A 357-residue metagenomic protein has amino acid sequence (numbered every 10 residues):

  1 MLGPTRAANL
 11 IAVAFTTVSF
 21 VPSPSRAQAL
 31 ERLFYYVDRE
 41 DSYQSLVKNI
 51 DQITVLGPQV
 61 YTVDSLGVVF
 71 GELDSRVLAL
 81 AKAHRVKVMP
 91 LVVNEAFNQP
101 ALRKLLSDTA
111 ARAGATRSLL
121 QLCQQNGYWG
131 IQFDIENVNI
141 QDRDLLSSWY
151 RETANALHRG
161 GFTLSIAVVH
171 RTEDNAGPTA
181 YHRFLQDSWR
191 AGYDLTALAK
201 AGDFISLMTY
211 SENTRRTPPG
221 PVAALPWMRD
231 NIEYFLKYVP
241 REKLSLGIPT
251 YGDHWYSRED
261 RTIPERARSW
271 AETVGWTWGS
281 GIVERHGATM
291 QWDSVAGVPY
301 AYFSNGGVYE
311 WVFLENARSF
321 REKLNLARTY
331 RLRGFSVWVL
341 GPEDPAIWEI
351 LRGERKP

Functional and structural regions predicted by a protein language model:
Q28-S118: Glycan-recognition patch characteristic of GH18 chitinases/ENGases and related GlcNAc/peptidoglycan-binding proteins
Y36, V60, P90-N94, I135-N137 (+4 more regions): A cross-domain feature marking catalytic cores of carbohydrate-active enzymes and several ubiquitous metabolic/repair
V37-I50, T109-Q124, D187-L195, N316-L326: Short, acidic/polar
L56, F133, I205, L246 (+2 more regions): Conserved, mostly hydrophobic/aromatic
L66-V68, N139-V283: Substrate-binding surface in catalytic domains of secreted glycosidases
A96-N126, D174-Y193, Y210: Active-site-adjacent "subsite" loops/lids of carbohydrate-active enzymes
T250-K323, I347, R355-P357: Glycan-binding loop/region signatures in secreted carbohydrate-active enzymes
S319-P357: Acidic/aromatic/glycine-rich contiguous surface patches that form carbohydrate-binding/processing clefts and analogous
